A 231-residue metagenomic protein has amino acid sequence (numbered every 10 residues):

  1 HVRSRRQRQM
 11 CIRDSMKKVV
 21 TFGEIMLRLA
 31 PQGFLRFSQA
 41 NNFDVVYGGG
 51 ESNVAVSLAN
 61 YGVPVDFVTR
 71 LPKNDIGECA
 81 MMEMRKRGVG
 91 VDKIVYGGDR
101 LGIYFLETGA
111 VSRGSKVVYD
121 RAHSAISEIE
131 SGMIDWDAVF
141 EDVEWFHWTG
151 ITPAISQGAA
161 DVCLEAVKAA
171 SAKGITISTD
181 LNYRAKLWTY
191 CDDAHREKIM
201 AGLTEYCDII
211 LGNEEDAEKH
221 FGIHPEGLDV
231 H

Functional and structural regions predicted by a protein language model:
H1-D14: Single conserved hydrophobic/aromatic residue that forms the stacking wall/gate of nucleotide- or nucleobase-binding
S4, A138-V139, G202-L203: Structural alpha-helical scaffold elements that stabilize or flank donor/cofactor-binding regions in carbohydrate
R8, V143, C207: An anion/phosphate-binding loop that grips the pyrophosphate of nucleotide cofactors and donors
M16-G90, S112, I129-S131: Glycine-rich phosphate/adenosyl-contacting loop at the front of the ribokinase-like
P64-G150: Conserved N-terminal subdomain of the carbohydrate kinase-like
A125-S127, T152-D161, R184-R196: Active-site glycine- and acidic-residue-rich loops that bind and position anionic ligands or nucleotide-like cofactors
A169-T176: A short helix->loop->beta-strand "cap" motif at the edges of active sites that frequently abuts
R184-H231: Conserved phosphate/ATP/ADP-binding segment of small-molecule kinases
